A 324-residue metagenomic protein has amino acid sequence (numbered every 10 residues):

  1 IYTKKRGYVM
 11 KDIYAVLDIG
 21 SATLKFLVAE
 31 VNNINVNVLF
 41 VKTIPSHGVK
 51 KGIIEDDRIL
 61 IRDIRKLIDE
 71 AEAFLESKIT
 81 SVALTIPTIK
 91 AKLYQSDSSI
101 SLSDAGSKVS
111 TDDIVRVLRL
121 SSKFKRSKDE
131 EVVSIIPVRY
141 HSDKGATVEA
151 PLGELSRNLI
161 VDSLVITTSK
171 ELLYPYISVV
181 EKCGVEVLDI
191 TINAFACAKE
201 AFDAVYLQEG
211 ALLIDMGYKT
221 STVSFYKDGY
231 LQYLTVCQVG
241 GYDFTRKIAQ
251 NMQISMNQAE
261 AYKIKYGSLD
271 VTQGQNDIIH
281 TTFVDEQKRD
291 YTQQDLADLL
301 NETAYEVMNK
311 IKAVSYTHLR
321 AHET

Functional and structural regions predicted by a protein language model:
I1-T23, L27-V82, I86-A211, Y230-Q232 (+2 more regions): Nucleotide/phosphate-binding catalytic cleft detector across ATP-hydrolyzing and phosphate-transferring enzymes
D18-G20, D215, V314: Acidic active-site catalytic centers that drive phospho-/nucleotidyl reactions and related ester hydrolyses
K66, P175, D243-F244, K310: Short Gly/charged-rich anion-binding patches and loops
I177-S178, R246-K247, A313: Surface-exposed charge patches
V205-L269: Acidic, glycine-rich loop-and-beta core segments that form the ion-binding/anion-interacting portion of active sites
A297-A304, M308: Amphipathic, non-transmembrane alpha-helical scaffold segments
E306-Y316: A short, acidic, amphipathic alpha-helical segment used as a generic capping/interface helix at domain edges
T317-T324: Conserved small/polar residues in nucleotide/adenosyl-binding loops
